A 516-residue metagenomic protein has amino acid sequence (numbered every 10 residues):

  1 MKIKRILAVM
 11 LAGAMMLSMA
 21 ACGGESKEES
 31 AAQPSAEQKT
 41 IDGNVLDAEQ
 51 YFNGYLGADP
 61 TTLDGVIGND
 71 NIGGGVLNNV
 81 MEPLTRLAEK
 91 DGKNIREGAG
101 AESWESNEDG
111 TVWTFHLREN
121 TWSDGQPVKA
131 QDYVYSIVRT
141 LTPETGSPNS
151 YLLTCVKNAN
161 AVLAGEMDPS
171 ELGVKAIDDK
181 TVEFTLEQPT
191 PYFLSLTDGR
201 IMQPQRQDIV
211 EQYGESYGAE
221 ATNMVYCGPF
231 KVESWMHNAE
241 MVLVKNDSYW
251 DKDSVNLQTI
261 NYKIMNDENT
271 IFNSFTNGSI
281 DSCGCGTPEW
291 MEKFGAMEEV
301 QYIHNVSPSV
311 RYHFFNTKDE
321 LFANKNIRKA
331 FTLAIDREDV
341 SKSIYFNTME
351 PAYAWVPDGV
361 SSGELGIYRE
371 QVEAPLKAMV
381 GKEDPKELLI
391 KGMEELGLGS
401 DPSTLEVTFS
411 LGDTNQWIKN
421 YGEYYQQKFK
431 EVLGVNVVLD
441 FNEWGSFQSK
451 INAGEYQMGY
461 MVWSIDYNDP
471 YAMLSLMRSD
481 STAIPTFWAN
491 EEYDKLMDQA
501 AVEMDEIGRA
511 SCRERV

Functional and structural regions predicted by a protein language model:
I6, P351-G392, T414-K419: Structural transition elements
Y55-E108, V225: N-terminal lobe/hinge region of extracytoplasmic solute-binding protein
E89-K90, L186-V255, T259, N269: Gly/Pro-rich hinge or "lid" segments in bacterial periplasmic/extracellular proteins
E102-L152, E183, L321-A323: Aromatic- and charge-enriched surface segment that lines or borders ligand/interaction sites
D132-V134, P148-D208: Surface-exposed binding/hinge segments that line and control ligand-binding clefts or catalytic entry sites
E233-V244, N261-D319, K342-S343: Extracellular/periplasmic solute-recognition and catalytic clefts
H237, I390-I465: Ligand/substrate-recognition segments at binding pockets and active sites
L376-A378, V435-F447, S475-R515: Extracytoplasmic/peripheral linker and loop segments enriched in polar/acidic and small residues with frequent Thr/Pro
